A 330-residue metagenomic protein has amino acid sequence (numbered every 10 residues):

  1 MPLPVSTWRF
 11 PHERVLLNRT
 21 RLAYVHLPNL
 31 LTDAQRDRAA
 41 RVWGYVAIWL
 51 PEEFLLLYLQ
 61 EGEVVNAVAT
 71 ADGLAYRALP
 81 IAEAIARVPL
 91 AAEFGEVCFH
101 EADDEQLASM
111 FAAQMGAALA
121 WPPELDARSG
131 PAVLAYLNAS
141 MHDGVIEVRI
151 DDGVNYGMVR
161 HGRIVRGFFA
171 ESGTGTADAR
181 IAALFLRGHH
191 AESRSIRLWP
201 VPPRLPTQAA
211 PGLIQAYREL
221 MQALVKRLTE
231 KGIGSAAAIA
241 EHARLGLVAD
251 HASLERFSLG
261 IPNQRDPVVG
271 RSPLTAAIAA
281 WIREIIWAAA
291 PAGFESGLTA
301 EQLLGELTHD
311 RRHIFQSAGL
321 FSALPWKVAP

Functional and structural regions predicted by a protein language model:
M1-P330: Acidic, Ser/Thr/Pro-enriched low-complexity segments and adjacent helix/loop capping patches that create flexible
